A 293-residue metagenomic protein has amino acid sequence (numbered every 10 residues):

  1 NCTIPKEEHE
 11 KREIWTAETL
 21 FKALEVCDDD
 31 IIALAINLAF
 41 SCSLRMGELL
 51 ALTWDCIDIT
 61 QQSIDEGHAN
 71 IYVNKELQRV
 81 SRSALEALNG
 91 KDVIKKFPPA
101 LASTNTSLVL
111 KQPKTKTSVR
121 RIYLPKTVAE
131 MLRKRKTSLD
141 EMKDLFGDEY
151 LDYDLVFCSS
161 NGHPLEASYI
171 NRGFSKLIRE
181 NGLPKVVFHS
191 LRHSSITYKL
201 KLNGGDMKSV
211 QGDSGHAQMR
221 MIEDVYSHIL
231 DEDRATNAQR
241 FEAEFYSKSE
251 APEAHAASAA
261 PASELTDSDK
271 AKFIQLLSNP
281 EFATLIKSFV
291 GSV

Functional and structural regions predicted by a protein language model:
N1-W54, D65-H68, T117-V119, Y150-L151: Basic, Lys/Arg- and aromatic-enriched nucleic-acid-binding interface segment
I4, T19, L52-T137, E141: Conserved tyrosine-mediated DNA breakage-rejoining catalytic core shared by Y-recombinases
K6, I14, D65-E66, K75-R79 (+3 more regions): Catalytic-site neighborhood detector that most strongly recognizes the C-terminal catalytic loop/helix of tyrosine
V26, L110-V119, C158-E166, G182-S190 (+3 more regions): Short, contiguous acidic/charged loop-to-helix segments that flank catalytic cores in large enzymes
N37, S41, E48, Y169 (+3 more regions): C-terminal catalytic core of tyrosine-transesterase DNA break-rejoin enzymes
I64-E66, E250-T266: Acidic, proline-/serine-/threonine-rich low-complexity intrinsically disordered repeat tracts
L139-D152: Short helix/loop segment immediately N-terminal to the Walker
A260-V293: Short, low-complexity, charged amphipathic interaction modules
